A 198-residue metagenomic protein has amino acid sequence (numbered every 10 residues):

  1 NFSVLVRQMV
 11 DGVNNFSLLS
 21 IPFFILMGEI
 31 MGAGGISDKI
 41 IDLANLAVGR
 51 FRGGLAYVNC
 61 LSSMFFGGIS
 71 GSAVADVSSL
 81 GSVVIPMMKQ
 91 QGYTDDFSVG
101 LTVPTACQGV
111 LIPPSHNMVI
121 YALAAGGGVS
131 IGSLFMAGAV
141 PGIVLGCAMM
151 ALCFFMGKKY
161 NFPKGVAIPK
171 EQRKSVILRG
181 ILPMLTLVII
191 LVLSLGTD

Functional and structural regions predicted by a protein language model:
N1-D198: Alpha-helical transmembrane segments of multi-pass membrane transport proteins
